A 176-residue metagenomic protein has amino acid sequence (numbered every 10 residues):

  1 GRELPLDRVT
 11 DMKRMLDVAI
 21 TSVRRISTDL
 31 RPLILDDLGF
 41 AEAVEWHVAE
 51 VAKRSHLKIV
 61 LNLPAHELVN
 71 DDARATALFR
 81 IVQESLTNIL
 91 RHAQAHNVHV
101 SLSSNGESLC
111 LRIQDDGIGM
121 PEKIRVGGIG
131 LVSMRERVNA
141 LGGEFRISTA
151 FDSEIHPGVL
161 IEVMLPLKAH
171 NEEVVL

Functional and structural regions predicted by a protein language model:
G1-L176: Coiled-coil dimerization/phosphotransfer module
